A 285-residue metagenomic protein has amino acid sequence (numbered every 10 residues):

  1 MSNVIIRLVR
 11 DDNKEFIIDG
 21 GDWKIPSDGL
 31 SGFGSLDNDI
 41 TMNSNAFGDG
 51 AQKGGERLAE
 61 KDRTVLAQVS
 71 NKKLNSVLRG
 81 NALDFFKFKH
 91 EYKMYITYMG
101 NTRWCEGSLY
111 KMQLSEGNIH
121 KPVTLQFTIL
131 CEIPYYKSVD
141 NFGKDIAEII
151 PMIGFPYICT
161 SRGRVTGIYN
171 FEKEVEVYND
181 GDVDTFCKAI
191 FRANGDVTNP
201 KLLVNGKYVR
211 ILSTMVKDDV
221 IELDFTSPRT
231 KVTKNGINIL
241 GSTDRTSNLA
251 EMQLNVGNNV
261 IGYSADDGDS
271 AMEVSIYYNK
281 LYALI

Functional and structural regions predicted by a protein language model:
M1-M42: Polar/acidic, low-complexity leader/linker segments enriched in S/T/G and N/D
R7, Q68-M112, V260: Short, acidic/charged, Gly/Pro-enriched secondary-structure junctions
R10-D11, Y98, V204, K234: Structural motif
E15-W23, W104-Y110, V209-M215, L240-D244: Short amphipathic beta-strand/extended segments with alternating polar/hydrophobic composition
S44, G50-K73, K121-Y135, N259: Oligomerization/assembly interface segments of phage tail-like spikes and tubes
Y95-S138: Short beta-strand and beta-hairpin "edge-sheet" elements
K137-D145: Short, charged, solvent-exposed linker or helix-capping segments at domain edges/interfaces that act as flexible hinges
K144-I285: Intrinsically disordered, low-complexity segments enriched in serine, threonine, and glycine
